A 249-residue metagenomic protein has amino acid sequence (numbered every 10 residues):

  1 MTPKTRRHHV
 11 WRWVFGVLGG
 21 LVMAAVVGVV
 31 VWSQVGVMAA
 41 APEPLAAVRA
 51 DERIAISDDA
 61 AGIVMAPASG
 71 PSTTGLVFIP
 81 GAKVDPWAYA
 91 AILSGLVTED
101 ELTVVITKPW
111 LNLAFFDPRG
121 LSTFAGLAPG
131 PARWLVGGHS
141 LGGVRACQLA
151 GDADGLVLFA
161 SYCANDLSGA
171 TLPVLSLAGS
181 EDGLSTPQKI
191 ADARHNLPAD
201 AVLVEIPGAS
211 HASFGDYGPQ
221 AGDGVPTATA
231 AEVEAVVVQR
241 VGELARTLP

Functional and structural regions predicted by a protein language model:
T2-R53: N-terminal membrane-anchoring alpha-helices
S72-A82: Short beta-strand element of the alpha/beta-hydrolase
I92, S185-N196: Short alpha-helix in the alpha/beta-hydrolase fold that links the catalytic acid
L93-A114: Conserved alpha/beta-hydrolase
R133-G138, F159: Short beta-strand immediately N-terminal to the catalytic nucleophile in serine-hydrolase-like folds
G137-A146: Gly/Ala-rich beta-loop-alpha elbow adjacent to hydrolase catalytic centers
D152-C163, P173: A conserved short beta-strand
A170, S176-A178, D182: Short beta-strand/loop motif that positions the catalytic acidic residue of the alpha/beta-hydrolase fold
